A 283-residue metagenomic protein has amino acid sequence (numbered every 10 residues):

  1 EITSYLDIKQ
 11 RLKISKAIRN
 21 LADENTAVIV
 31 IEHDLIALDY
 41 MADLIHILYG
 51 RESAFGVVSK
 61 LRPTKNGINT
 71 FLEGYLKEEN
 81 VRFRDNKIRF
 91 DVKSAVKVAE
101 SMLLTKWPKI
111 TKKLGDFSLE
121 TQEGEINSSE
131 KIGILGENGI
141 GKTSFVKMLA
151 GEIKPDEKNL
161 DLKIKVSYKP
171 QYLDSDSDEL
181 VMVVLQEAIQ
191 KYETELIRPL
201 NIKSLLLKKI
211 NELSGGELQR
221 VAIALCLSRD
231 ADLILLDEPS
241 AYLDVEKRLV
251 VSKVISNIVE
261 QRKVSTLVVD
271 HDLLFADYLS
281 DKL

Functional and structural regions predicted by a protein language model:
E1, L227-D232: A short, proline-enriched helix->beta-strand linker immediately N-terminal to the Walker B motif in ABC-type P-loop
E1-I2, E238-P239, E246: Walker B catalytic motif
R11-E24, R248-R262: Helical segment within the ABC ATPase nucleotide-binding domain
N25-I31, K263-V269: Conserved H-loop
H33-K65, E125-G139, T143-E193, D272-Y278 (+1 more regions): ABC ATPase nucleotide-binding domain signature region
G50-E123, Q186-T194: Pre-NBD coupling/linker segments of ABC/ABC-like ATPases
K109, K113-G115, K163-L218, L225 (+2 more regions): ABC-family P-loop ATPase nucleotide-binding domains
I234-L236: Hydrophobic residue in the Walker B motif beta-strand of ABC-type P-loop NTPase nucleotide-binding domains
